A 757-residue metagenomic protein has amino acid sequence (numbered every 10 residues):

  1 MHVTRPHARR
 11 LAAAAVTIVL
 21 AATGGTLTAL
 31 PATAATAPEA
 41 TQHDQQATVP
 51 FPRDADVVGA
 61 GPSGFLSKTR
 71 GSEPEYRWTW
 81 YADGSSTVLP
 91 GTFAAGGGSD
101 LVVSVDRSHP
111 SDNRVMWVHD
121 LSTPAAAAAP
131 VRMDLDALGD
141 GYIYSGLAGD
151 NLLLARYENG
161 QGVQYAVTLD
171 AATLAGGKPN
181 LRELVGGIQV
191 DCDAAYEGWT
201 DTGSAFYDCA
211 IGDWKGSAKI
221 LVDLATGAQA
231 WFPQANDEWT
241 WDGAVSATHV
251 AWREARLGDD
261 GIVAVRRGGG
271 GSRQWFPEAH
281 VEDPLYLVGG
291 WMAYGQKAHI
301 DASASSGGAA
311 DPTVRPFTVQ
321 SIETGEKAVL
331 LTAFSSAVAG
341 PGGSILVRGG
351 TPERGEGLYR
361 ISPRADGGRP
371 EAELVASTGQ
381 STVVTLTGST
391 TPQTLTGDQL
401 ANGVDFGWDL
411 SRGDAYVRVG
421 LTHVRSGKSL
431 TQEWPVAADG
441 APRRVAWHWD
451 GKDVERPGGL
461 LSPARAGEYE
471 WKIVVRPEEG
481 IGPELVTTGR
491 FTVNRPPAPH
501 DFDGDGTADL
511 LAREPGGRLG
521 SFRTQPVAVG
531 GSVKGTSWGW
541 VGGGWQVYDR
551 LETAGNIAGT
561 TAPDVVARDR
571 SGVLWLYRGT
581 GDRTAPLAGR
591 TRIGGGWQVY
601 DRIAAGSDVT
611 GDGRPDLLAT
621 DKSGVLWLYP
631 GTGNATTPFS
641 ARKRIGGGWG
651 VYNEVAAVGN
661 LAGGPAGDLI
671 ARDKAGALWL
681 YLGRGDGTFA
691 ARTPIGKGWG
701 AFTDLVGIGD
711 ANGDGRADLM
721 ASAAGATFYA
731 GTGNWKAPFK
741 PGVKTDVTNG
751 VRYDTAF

Functional and structural regions predicted by a protein language model:
M1-A37: Secretory targeting and sorting signals
G25, P31-D56, S67-T92, S108-L138 (+10 more regions): Surface-exposed loop/turn elements that mediate protein-protein interactions on large endomembrane-trafficking
A37, S377-Y416, A438-G440, R444 (+1 more regions): Trp/Gly-enriched beta-strand/coil motifs that build multi-repeat beta-propeller-like domains and related W-rich binding
T48-G61, V88-L101, V105, D134-G149 (+10 more regions): Repeated scaffold domains used in trafficking and secretory/extracellular systems, primarily beta-propellers
A55-G71, G98-V115, I143-G160, E197-D213 (+8 more regions): Short beta-strand elements that form the blades of beta-propeller/WD-repeat-like and other beta-sheet-rich scaffold
E238, R253, D259-S335, F406 (+6 more regions): Intrinsically disordered, low-complexity segments enriched in Gly and acidic/Ser/Thr residues that form flexible
A333-V383, T727, W735-F757: Blade-level signature of beta-propeller repeat domains, shared across WD40, Kelch, NHL, RCC1 and BNR/Asp-box propellers
L410-T431: Solvent-exposed loop/turn segments flanking beta-strands in beta-repeat/beta-sandwich domains
